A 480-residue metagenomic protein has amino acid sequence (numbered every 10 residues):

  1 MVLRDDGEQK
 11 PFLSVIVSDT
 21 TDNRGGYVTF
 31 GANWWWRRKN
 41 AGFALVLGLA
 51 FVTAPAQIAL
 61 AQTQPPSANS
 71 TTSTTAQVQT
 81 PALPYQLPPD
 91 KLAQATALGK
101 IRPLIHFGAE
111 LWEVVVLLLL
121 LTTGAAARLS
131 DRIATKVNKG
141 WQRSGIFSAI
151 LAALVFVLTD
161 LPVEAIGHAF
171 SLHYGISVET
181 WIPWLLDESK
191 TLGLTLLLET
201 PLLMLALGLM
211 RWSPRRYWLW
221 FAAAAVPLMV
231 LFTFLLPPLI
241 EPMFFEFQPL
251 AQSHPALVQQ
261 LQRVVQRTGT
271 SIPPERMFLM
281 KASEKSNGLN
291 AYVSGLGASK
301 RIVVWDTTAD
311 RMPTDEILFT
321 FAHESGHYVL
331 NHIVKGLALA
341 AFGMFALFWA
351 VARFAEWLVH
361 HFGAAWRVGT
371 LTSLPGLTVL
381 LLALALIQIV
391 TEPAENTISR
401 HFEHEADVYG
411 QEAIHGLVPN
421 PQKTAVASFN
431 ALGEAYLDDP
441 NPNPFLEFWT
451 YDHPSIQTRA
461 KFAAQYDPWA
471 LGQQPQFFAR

Functional and structural regions predicted by a protein language model:
M1-R37: N-terminal secretory signal peptides that target proteins for export/translocation
L13-S14, W34-R37, F43, V258 (+2 more regions): Generic alpha-helix initiation/capping and coil-helix boundary signal
K39-V46, F342: Sec-dependent signal peptide hydrophobic core
A44-A54: Bacterial N-terminal signal peptides
P55-L60: Sec/Tat signal peptide C-region and signal peptidase I cleavage site
Q62-T123, L129-L371, L381, A385-R480: Polar-ligand-bearing catalytic/cofactor-coordination segments of membrane-embedded or membrane-tethered inner-membrane
L374: Helix-loop-beta hinge of the Bergerat
